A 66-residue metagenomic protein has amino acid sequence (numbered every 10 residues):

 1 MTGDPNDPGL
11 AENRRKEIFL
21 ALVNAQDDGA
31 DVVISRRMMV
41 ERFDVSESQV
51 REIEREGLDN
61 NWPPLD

Functional and structural regions predicted by a protein language model:
M1-P8: Short, Lys/Arg-enriched N-terminal segment that forms or immediately precedes the first helix of a structured domain
D7, D28, M39: Generic anion/oxyanion-binding catalytic loop in active/binding sites
P8-G9, F43: Helix-turn-helix-type domain boundary/helix-start signal
G9-A11, D66: Short alpha-helix boundary/capping motifs
A11-S35, E54: Short, amphipathic alpha-helical "recognition" segments used to contact nucleic acids or chromatin
R37-R55: Short, basic interhelical loop/turn and adjoining N-cap of the next helix at nucleic-acid- or acidic-partner-contacting
I53-D66: Short, solvent-exposed alpha-helical "recognition" segments
